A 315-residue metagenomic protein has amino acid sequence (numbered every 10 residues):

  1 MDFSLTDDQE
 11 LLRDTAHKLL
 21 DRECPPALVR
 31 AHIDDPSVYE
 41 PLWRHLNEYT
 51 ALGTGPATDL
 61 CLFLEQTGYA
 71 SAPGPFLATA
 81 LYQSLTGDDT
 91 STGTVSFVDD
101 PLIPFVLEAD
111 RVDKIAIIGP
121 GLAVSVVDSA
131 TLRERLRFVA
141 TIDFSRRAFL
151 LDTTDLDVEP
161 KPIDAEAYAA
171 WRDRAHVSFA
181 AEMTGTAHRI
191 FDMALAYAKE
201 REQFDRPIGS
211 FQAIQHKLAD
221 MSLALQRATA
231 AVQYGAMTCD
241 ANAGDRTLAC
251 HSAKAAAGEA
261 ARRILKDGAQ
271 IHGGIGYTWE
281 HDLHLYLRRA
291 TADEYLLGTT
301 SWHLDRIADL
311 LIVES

Functional and structural regions predicted by a protein language model:
M1-A70, A170-S315: Alpha-helical interface subdomain recognition
S71-D192, A196: FAD-binding core of flavoproteins
